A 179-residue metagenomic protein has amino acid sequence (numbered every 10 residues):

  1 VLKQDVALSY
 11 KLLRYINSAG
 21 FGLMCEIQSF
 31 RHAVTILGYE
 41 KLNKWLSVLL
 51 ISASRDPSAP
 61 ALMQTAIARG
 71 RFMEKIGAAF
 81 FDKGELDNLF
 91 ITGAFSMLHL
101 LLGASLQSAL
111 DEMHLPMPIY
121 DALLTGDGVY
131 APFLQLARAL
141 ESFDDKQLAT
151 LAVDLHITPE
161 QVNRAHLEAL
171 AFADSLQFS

Functional and structural regions predicted by a protein language model:
V1-S179: Conserved alpha-helical "signature site" that marks functionally important helical segments or helix/loop junctions
